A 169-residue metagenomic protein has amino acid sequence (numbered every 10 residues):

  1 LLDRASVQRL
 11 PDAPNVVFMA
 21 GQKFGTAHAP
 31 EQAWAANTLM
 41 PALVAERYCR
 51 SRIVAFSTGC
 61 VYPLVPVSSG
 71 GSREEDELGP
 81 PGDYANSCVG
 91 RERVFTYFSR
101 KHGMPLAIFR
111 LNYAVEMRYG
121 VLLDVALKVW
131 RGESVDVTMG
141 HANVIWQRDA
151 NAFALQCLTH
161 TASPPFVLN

Functional and structural regions predicted by a protein language model:
L2-A36: NAD(P)H-binding glycine-rich loop region in Rossmannoid oxidoreductase-like domains and their noncatalytic homologs
V16, A42-D83: Conserved Rossmann-fold NAD(P)-dependent oxidoreductase catalytic core, especially the SDR/UDP-sugar
F18, R52-S57, P63, A107-Y113 (+2 more regions): Structural signature of the Rossmann-like NAD(P)-dependent dehydrogenase/reductase core
G25-Q32, L64-S69, G120: Conserved catalytic-core motifs of eukaryotic protein kinase domains, centered on the activation segment
A36-M40, R52, G90-R91, W146-D149: Conserved cofactor-binding/catalytic machinery of classical short-chain dehydrogenase/reductase
S87: Active-site helix of classical SDR
R93-N151, L155-Q156: NAD(P)-dependent short-chain dehydrogenase/reductase
N151-N169: Mid/C-terminal beta-alpha module of Rossmann-like enzyme folds, strongest in SDR-family dehydrogenases/epimerases
